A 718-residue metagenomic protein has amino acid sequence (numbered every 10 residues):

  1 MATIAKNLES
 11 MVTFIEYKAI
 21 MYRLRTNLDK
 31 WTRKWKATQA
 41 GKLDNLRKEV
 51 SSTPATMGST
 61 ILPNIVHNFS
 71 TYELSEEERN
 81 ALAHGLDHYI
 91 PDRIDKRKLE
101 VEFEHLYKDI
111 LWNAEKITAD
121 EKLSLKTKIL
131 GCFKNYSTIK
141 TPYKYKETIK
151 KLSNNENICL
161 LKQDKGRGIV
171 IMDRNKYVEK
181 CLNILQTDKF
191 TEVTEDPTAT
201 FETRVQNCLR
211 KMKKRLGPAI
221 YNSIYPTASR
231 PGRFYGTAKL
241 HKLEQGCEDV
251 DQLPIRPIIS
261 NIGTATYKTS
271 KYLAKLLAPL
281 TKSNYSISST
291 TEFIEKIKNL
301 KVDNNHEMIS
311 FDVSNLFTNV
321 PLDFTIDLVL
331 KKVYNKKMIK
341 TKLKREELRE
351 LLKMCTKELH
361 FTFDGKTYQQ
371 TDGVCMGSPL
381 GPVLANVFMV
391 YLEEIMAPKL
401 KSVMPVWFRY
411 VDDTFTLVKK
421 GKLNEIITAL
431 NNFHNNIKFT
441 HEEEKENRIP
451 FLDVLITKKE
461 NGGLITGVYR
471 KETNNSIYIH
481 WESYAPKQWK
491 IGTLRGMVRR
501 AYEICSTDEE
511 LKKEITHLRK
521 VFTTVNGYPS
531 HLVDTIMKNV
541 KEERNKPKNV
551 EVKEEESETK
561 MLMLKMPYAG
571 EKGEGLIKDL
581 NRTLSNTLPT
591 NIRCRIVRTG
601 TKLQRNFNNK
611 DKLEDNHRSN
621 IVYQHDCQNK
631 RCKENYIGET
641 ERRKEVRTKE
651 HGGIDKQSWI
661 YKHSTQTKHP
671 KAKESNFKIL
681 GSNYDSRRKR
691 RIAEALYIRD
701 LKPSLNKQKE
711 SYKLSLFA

Functional and structural regions predicted by a protein language model:
M1-A718: Charged structural interfaces that engage phosphate-rich ligands and support phosphoryl-transfer chemistry
